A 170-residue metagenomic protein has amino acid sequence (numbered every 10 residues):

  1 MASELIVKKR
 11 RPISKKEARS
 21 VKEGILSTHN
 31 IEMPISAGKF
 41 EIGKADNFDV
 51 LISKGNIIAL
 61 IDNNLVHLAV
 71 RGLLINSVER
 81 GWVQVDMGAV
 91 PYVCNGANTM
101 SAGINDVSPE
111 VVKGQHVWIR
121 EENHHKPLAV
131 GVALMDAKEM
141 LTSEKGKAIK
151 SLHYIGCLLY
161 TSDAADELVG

Functional and structural regions predicted by a protein language model:
M1-I58: N-terminal intrinsically disordered, low-complexity, charge/repeat-rich segments that act as generic
P34, G38-N105, P109-E110, V130: Conserved mixed alpha/beta catalytic, RNA-binding, or beta-rich assembly cores of soluble enzyme, regulatory
H125-K145: Short, compositionally biased
I149-S151: Helix-rich interaction surfaces within compact, conserved domain-sized segments that mediate assembly or partner
Y160-A165: Conserved small/polar residues in nucleotide/adenosyl-binding loops
